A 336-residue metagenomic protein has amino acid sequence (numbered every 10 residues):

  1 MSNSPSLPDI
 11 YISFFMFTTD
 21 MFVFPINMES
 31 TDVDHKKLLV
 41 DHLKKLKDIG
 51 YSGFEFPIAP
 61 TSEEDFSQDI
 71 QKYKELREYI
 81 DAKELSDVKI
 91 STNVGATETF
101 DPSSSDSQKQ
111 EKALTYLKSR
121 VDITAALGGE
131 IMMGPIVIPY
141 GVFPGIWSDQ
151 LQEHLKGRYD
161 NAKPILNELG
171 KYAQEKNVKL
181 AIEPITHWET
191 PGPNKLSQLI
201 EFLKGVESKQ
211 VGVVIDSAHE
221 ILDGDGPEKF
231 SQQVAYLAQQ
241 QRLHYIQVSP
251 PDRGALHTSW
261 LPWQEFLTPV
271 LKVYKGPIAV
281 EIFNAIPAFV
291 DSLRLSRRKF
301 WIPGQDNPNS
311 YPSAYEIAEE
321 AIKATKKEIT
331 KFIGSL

Functional and structural regions predicted by a protein language model:
S2-G50, P193-I215, I221-L336: Histidine-acidic metal/acid-base catalytic patches
N3, K37-V40, E78-A82, D87 (+2 more regions): Active-site acidic/histidine proton-transfer and metal-coordination neighborhood in alpha/beta enzyme cores
L38, H42-D69, L76: Basic, amphipathic N-terminal segments that precede the first structured/catalytic domain
I49-S52, P57, K83, L127 (+1 more regions): Structural motif
I58, T186, H219, N284: Short, glycine/acidic-enriched loop or turn micro-motifs at the edges of active sites
P60-Q71, A96-T115, I138-K156, F289-Q305: Surface-exposed, active-site-proximal loop segments in enzymatic domains
T92-N93, P135-P139, N284: Short glycine-enriched loops at secondary-structure junctions
